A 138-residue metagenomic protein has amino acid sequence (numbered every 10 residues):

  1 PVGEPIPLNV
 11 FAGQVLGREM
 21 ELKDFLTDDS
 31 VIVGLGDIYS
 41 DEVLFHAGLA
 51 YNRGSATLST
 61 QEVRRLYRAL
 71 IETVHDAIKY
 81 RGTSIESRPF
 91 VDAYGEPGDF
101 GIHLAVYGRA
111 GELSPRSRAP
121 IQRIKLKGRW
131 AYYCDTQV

Functional and structural regions predicted by a protein language model:
P1-E4: Compact, glycine/acidic-enriched structural inserts
V10-V138: Basic, nucleic-acid-binding surfaces and adjacent catalytic neighborhoods in DNA/RNA-processing proteins
